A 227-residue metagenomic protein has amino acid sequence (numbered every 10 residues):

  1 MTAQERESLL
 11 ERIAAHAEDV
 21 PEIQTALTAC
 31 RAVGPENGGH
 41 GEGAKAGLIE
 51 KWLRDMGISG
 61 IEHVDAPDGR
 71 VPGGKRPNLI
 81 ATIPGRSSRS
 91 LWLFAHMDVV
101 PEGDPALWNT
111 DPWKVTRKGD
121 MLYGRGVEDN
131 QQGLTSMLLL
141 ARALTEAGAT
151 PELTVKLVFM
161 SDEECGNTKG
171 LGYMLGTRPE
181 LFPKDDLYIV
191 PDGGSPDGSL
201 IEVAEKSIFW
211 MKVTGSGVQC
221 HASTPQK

Functional and structural regions predicted by a protein language model:
T2-R125, E146-P151: Acidic/His- and Gly-rich active-site-bordering loop/insert found across diverse amide/peptide-bond hydrolases
G69-P72, I201-E205: Short Gly/Pro-enriched turn/cap motifs at secondary-structure boundaries
R76, T110, E152, K184 (+1 more regions): Short, solvent-exposed loop/turn segments at the edges of secondary structure
W108-P112, M174-G176, S207: Glycine-rich, phosphate-binding/catalytic loops in enzymes
G126-A204: Acidic/histidine-rich catalytic neighborhood of metal-dependent amide-processing enzymes
M211-S216: Residues forming anionic-ligand binding surfaces in small-molecule and nucleic-acid pockets of primarily soluble enzymes
A222-K227: Acidic-enriched catalytic cores of C-N bond-cleaving enzymes acting on peptides and small amides
